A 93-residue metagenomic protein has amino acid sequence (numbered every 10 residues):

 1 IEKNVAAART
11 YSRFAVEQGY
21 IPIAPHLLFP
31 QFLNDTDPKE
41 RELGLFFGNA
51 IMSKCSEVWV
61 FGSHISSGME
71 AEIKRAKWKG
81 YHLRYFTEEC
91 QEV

Functional and structural regions predicted by a protein language model:
I1-V93: Catalytic phosphate/metal-binding cores of nucleic-acid and nucleotide-processing enzymes, i.e., regions that mediate
